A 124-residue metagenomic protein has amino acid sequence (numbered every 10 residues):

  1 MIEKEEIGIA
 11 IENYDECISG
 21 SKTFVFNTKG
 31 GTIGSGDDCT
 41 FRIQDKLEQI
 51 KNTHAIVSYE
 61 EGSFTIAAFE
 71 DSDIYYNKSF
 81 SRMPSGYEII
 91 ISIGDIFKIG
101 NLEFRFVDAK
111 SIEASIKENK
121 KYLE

Functional and structural regions predicted by a protein language model:
M1-K46, I96-F97, N101, K110-E124: Intrinsically disordered, low-complexity acidic Ser/Thr-rich regulatory segments
V25-G100: Forkhead-associated
